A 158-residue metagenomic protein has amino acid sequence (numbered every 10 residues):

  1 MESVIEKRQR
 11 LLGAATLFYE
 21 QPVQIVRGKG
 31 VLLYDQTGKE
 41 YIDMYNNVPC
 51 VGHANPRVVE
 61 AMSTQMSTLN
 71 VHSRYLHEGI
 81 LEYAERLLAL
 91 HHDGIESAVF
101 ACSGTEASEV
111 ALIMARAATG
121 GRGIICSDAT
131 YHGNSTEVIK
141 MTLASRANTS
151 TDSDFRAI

Functional and structural regions predicted by a protein language model:
M1, V26, G30, N55 (+5 more regions): Generic structural signal for well-ordered, non-membrane alpha-helical segments in soluble metabolic enzymes
M1-K29, N47: Active-site-adjacent loop/helix segments that line or gate small-molecule/cofactor pockets in enzymes
I5, V59, S63, I80-A84 (+2 more regions): Hydrophobic face of alpha-helices
L11-A15, Q65, L69, L90 (+2 more regions): Change "in soluble alpha/beta enzymes" to "in soluble alpha/beta proteins
Y34-D35: Hydrophobic alpha-helical segments, especially N-terminal targeting/anchoring helices
Y41, N46, C50-H77, A84-V99: Glycine-rich phosphate-binding segment of PLP-dependent enzymes
R86-I158: PLP-dependent aspartate aminotransferase-fold enzymes
